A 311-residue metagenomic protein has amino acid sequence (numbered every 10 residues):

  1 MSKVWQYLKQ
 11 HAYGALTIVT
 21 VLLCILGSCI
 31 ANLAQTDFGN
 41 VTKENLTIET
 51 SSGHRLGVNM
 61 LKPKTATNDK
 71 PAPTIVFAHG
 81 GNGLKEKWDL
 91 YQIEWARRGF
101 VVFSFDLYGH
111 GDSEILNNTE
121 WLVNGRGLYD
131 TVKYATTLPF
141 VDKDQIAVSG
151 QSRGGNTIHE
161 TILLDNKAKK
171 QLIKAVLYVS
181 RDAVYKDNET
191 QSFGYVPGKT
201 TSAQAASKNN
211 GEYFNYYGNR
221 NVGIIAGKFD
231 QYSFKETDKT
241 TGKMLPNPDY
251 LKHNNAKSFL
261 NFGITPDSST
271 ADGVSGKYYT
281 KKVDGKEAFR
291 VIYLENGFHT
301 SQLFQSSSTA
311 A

Functional and structural regions predicted by a protein language model:
W5-E49, G57-N59: An N-terminal hydrophobic leader/cap segment in hydrolases
K43-A310: Soluble extramembrane regions of membrane proteins in the secretory/endomembrane system
